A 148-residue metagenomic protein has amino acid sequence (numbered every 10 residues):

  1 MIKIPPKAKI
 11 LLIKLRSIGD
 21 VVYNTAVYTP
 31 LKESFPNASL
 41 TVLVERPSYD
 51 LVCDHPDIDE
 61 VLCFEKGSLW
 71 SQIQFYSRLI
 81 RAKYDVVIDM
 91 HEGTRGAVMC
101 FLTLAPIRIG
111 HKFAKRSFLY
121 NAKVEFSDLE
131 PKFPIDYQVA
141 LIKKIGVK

Functional and structural regions predicted by a protein language model:
M1-K148: Catalytic machinery of carbohydrate-active enzymes, primarily nucleotide-sugar-dependent glycosyltransferases
